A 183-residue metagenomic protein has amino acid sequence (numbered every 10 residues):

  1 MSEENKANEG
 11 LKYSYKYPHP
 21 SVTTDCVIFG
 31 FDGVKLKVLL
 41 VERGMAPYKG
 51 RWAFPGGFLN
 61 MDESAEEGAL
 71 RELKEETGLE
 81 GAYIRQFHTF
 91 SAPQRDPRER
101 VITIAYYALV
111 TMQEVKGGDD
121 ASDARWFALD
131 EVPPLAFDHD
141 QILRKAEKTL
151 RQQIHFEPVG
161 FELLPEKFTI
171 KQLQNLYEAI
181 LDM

Functional and structural regions predicted by a protein language model:
M1-K6, T103: Non-catalytic substrate-recognition and accessory regions of acyl/acetyltransferase enzymes
A7-A53, E66: N-terminal strand-loop-strand
P20-T24, E66-L70, G78-V115, D123 (+3 more regions): Active-site segment of metal-dependent pyrophosphate-handling enzymes, primarily the Nudix hydrolase catalytic core
V38, E42-M45, K49, G56 (+4 more regions): Short, His- and charge-rich active-site/binding loops that engage polyanionic ligands
P55, A69, L73: Hydrophobic alpha-helical positions that pack around
K116-I154, L163-L176: NUDIX/MutT-family hydrolases
N175-M183: Short helix-coil junctions and helix-kink-helix linkers
